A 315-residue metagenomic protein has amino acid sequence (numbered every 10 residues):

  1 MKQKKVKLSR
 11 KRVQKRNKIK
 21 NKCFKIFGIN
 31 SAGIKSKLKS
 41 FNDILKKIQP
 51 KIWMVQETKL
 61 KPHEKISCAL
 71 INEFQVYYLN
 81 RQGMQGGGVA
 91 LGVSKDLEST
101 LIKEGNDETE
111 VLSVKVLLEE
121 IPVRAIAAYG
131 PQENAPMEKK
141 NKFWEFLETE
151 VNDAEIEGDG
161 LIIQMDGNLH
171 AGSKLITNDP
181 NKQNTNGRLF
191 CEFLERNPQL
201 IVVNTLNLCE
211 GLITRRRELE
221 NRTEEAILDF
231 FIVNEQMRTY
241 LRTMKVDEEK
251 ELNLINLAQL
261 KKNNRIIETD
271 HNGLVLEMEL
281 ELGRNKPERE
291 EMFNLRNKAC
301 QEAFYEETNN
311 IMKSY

Functional and structural regions predicted by a protein language model:
M1-E157, A171: Short phosphate/oxyanion-binding micro-motifs
N17-K20, A69, V114-V116, R215-N221 (+2 more regions): Short acidic-hydrophobic surface loop/beta-edge motif
D43-R81, K142-M237, F304-Y315: Metal-dependent phosphoesterases centered on the DNase I-like endonuclease/exonuclease/phosphatase
N72, G86-G88, E110, F190 (+2 more regions): Residues that flank catalytic or metal-binding motifs in active/ligand-binding sites
Q75-L79, L97-N106, Q199-L206, L241-E249 (+1 more regions): Short secondary-structure junctions
Q82-G87, N134, L208-I213, E251-L254: A short acidic, often aromatic-flanked loop/helix-cap motif at beta-alpha or helix-coil junctions that lines enzyme
L101-I102, I126, M137, S173 (+3 more regions): Intrinsically disordered, low-complexity regions enriched in proline, serine, glycine and charged residues
K115-V123, A127, T223-A226, F230-Y315: Surface polyanion/phosphate-binding segment centered on an Asp-His-Pro turn
